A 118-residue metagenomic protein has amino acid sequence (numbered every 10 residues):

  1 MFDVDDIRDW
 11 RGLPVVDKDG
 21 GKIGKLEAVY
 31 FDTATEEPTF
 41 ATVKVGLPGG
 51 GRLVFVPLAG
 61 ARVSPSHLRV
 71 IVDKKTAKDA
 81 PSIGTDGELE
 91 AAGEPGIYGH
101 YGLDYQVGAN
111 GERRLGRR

Functional and structural regions predicted by a protein language model:
M1-R118: Peripheral interaction segments used for macromolecular assembly
